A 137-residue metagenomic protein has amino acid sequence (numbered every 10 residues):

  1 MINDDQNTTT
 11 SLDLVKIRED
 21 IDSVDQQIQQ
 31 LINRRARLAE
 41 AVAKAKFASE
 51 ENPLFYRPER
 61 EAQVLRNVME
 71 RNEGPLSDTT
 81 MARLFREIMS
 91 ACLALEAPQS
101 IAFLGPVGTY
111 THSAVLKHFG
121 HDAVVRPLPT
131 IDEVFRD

Functional and structural regions predicted by a protein language model:
M1-D137: Domain-level signature for soluble enzymes in the chorismate/prephenate branch of the shikimate pathway
